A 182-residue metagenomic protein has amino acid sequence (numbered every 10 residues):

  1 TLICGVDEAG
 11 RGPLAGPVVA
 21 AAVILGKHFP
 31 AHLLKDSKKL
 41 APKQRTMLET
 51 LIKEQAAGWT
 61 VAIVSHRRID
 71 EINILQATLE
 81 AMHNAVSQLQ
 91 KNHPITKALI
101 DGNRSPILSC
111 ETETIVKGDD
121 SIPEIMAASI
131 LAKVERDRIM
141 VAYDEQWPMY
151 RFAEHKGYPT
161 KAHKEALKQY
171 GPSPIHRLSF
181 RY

Functional and structural regions predicted by a protein language model:
T1-Y182: RNase H-like, Mg2+-dependent phosphodiesterase core, and more generally RNA phosphate-backbone-engaging helix-loop
